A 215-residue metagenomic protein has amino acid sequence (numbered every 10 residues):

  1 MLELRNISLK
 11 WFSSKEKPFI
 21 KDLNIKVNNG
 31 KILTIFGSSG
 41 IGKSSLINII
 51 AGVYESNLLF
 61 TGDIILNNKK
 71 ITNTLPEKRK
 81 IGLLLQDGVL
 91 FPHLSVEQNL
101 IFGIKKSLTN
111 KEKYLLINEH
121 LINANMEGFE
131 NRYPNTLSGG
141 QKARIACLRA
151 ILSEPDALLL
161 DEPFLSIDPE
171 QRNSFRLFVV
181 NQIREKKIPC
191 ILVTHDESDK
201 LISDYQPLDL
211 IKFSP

Functional and structural regions predicted by a protein language model:
F12-S13, E55, L94-Y114, N123: ABC-type ATPase nucleotide-binding domains, specifically the catalytic core motifs of the NBD
K69-D87: ABC ATPase NBD coupling module
K111-F129, N181: Conserved ABC ATPase "signature" region
Y133-L137, Q141: Conserved ABC ATPase signature
C147: Hydrophobic anchor residue at the start of the ABC signature
L152-D156: A short, proline-enriched helix->beta-strand linker immediately N-terminal to the Walker B motif in ABC-type P-loop
L158-E162: Catalytic Walker B motif of ABC-type/P-loop ATPase nucleotide-binding domains
